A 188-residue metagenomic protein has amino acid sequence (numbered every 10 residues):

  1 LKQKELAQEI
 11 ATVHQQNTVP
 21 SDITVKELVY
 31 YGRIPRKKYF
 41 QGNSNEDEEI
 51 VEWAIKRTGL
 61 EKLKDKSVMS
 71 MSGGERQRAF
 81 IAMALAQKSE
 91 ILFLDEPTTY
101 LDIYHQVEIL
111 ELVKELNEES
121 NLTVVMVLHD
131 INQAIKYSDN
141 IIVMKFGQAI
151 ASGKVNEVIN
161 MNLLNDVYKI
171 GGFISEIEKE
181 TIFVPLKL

Functional and structural regions predicted by a protein language model:
Y30, N45-L63, K88: Conserved ABC ATPase "signature" region
S67-M71, E75: Conserved ABC ATPase signature
L92-E96: Catalytic Walker B motif of ABC-type/P-loop ATPase nucleotide-binding domains
V107-S120: Helical segment within the ABC ATPase nucleotide-binding domain
L128-H129: H-loop/switch region of ABC-family ATPase nucleotide-binding domains
V167-L188: ABC ATPase nucleotide-binding domains
